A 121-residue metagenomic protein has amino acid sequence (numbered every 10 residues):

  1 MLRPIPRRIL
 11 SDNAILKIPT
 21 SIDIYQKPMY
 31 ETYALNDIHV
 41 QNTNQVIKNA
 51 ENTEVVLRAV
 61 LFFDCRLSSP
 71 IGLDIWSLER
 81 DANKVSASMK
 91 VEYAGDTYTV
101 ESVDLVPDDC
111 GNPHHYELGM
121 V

Functional and structural regions predicted by a protein language model:
M1-I15: N-terminal intrinsically disordered, low-complexity, charge/repeat-rich segments that act as generic
I18-S21, K27-V121: Short, conserved turn/kink motifs that form compact alpha/beta structural patches or helix kinks used as
